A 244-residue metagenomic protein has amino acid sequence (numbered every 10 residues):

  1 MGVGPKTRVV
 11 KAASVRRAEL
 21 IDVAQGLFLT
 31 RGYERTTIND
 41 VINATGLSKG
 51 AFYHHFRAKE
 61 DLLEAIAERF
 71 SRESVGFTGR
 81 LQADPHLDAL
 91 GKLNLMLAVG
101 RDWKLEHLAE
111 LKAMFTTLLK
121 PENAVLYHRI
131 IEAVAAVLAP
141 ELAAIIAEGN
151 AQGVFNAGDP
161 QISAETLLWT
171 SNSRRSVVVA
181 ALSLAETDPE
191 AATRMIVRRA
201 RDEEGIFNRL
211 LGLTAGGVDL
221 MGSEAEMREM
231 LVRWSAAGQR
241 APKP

Functional and structural regions predicted by a protein language model:
M1-G4, A136-A151, T170, S176-P244: C-terminal peripheral helix-coil segments that are non-catalytic and often amphipathic
K6-V10: Short Lys/Arg-rich basic patches
E19, L27-D61, A65, R69: Helix-turn-helix
L63, A67, S71, Y127-A139 (+1 more regions): Amphipathic, non-transmembrane alpha-helical scaffold segments
A65, R69, G79-A113, Q161-L167 (+1 more regions): Hydrophobic alpha-helical connector segments
G91-K120, E132-A143, S171, R175-S176 (+1 more regions): Helical hydrophobic small-molecule/effector-binding pocket
A109-A147, A151-E165, D188-A191: Short secondary-structure transition hinges
